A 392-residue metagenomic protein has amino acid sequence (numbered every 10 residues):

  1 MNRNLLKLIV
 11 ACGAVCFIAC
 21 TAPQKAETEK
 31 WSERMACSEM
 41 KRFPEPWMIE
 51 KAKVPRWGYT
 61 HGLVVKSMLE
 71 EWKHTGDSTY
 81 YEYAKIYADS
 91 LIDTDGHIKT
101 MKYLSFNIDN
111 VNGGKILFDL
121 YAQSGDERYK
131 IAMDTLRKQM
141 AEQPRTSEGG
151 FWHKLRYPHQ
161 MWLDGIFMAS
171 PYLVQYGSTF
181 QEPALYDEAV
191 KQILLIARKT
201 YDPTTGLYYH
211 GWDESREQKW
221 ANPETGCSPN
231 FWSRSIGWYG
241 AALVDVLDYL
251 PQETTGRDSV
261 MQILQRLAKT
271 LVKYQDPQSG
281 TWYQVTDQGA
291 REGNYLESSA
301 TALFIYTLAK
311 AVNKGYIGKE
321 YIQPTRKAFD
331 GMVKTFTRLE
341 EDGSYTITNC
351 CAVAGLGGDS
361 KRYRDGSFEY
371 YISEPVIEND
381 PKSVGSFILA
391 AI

Functional and structural regions predicted by a protein language model:
M1-E27: Bacterial Sec-dependent N-terminal signal peptides
A11, K30-T60, H74-Y81, S90-I108 (+7 more regions): CBM-like carbohydrate-recognition segments
T28-M48, E82-T100, I131-G150, P183-W212 (+3 more regions): Long, well-ordered core segments of solenoidal/helical folds
K41-W47, I92-K99, G150-L155, S215-P229 (+2 more regions): Acidic/His metal-coordination segments adjacent to aromatic residues that form catalytic metal sites in metalloenzymes
T75, Y176-D187, V246-D258, A311-K319: Inter-helical turn/loop segments and adjacent helix faces that build the functional surface of alpha-helical bundle
T94-G96, Y103-S170: Extracytoplasmic mature domains of secreted/periplasmic and thylakoid-lumen proteins
G240-G289, G293: Oxyanion-binding "anion nests"
